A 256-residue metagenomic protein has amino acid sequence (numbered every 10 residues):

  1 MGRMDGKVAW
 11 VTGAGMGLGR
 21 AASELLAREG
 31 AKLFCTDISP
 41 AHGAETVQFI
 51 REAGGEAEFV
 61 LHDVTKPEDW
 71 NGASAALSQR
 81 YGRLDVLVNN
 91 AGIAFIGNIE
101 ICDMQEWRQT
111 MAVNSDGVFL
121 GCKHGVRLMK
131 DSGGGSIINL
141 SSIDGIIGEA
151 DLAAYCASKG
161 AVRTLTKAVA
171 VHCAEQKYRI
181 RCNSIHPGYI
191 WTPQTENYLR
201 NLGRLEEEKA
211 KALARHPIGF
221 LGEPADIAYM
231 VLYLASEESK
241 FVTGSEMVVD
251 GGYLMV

Functional and structural regions predicted by a protein language model:
R3-F34: Canonical Rossmann dinucleotide-binding motif of NAD(H)/NADP(H)-dependent dehydrogenases/reductases, specifically
N98-I99, D103-R108, I137, E208 (+1 more regions): Substrate-binding pocket helix/loop in short-chain dehydrogenase/reductase
E100, I147, L232, T243-V256: Short C-terminal tail/terminal secondary-structure segment of NAD(P)H-dependent dehydrogenase/reductase domains
C122, S158, T166: Active-site helix of classical SDR
R127, V171-E175, K240: Alpha-helical segment proximal to the catalytic Tyr-Lys
S142: Residue(s) in the substrate-gating loop at a strand-loop-helix junction that position the organic substrate next
A174, R179-R181, V242-G244: Short, small/polar-rich loop/turn modules that mediate ligand/substrate recognition or access, typified
